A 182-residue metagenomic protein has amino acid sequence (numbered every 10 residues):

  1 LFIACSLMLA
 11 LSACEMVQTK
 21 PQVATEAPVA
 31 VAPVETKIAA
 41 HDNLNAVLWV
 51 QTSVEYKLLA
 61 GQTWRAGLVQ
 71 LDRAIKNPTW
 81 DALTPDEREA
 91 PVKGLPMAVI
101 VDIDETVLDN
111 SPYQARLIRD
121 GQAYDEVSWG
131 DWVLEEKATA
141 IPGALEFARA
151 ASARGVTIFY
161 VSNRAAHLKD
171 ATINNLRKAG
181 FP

Functional and structural regions predicted by a protein language model:
F2-S12: Bacterial N-terminal signal peptides
C14-V101: Non-catalytic pre-domain segments flanking phosphatase-related domains
W49-L58, G130-K137, F159-A165: Second-shell loop/turn segments in exported
A60-T63, G67-Q70, A140-F147, L168 (+1 more regions): Stable alpha-helical elements in mature extracytoplasmic
P96-A98, V107-P142, E146-R149, A153: Active-site neighborhood of HAD-like aspartate-dependent phosphohydrolases
E105, A144-L176: Substrate-recognition element of Asp-dependent hydrolases with the DxDx(T/V) motif
A179-P182: Structural recognition of alpha->loop->beta junctions
